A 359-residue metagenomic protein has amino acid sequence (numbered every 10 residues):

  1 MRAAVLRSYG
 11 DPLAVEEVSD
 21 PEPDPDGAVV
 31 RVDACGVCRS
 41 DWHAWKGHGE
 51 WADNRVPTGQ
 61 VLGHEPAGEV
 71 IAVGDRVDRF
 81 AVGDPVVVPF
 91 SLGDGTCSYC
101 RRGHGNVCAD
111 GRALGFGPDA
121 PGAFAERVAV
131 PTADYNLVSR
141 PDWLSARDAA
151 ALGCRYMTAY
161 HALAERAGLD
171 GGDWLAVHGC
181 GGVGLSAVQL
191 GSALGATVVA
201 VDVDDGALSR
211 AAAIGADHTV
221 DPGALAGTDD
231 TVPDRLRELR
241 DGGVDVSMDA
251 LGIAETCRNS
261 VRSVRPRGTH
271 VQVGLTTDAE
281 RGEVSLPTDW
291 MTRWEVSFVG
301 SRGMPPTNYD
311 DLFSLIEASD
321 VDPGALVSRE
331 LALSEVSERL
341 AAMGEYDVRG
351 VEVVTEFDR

Functional and structural regions predicted by a protein language model:
M1-E65, E126-V128, D358-R359: Short N-terminal strand-loop motif that marks the start of NAD(P)H/FAD-dependent oxidoreductase cofactor-binding domains
P21-C35, E50-R101, P121, P141-W143: Glycine-rich beta-strand-centered segment in the early N-terminal region that forms part of a ligand/cofactor-binding
P85, D142-L225: Mid-domain Rossmann-like dinucleotide-binding core that forms the NAD(H)/NADP(H) cofactor-binding site
P85, W174, G268-T269, S297: Short glycine-centered segments of the SAM/dcSAM-binding site in methyltransferase folds
D94-H178: NAD(P)H dinucleotide-binding glycine-rich loop of Rossmann-like/cofactor-binding domains, especially the beta1-alpha1
L175, V271, V321-V327, E338-R359: C-terminal capping/lid region of NAD(P)-dependent oxidoreductase domains
D230-P233, R237, D241, A279-R329 (+1 more regions): C-terminal substrate-binding/catalytic core of Rossmann-like NAD(P)-dependent dehydrogenases/reductases
V264-R265: Helix-to-beta-strand junctions that scaffold the AdoMet/dcAdoMet cofactor pocket in Class I SAM-dependent enzymes
